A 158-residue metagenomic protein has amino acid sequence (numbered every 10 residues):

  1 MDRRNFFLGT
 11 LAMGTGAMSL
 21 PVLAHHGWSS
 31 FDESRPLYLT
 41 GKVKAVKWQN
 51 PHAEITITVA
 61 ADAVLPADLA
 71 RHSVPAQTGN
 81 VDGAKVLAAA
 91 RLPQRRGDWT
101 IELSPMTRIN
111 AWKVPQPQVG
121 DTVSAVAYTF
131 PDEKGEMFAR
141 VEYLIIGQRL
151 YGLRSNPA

Functional and structural regions predicted by a protein language model:
N5-A24: N-terminal export signals
L23-S34: Short boundary/loop segments of OB/S1/cold-shock single-stranded nucleic-acid-binding domains
P36-Q49: Structural detector for short beta-strands of small beta-barrel domains
Q49-A60: Short aromatic-glycine-enriched beta-strand elements
A60-R91: Mixed-charge, low-complexity intrinsically disordered segments
G97-W112: Beta-strand/loop nucleic-acid-binding surfaces
N110-S124: Short nucleic-acid-contacting surface segments enriched for D/E, G, S/T with interspersed K/R
P131-S155: OB-fold/S1-family single-stranded nucleic acid-binding modules
